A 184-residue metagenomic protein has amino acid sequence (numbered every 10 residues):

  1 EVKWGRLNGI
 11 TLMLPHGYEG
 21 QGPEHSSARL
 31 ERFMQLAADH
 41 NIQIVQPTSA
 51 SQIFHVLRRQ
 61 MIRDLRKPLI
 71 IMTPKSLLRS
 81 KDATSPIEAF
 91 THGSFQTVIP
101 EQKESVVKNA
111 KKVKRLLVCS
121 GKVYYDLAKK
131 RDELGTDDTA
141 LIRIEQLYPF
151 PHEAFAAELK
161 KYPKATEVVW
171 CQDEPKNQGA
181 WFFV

Functional and structural regions predicted by a protein language model:
E1: Histidine-anchored nucleotide/phosphate-binding helix
W4-G9, P15-E31, Q35, R63-R66 (+2 more regions): Thiamine diphosphate
G20-E24, N41-Q46: Cap/lid and interdomain-hinge subdomains that line or gate substrate/regulatory clefts in soluble alpha/beta enzymes
D39, H55, A154: Residue-level detector of functional hotspots within protein domains
H40-N41, D137: A short helix-to-beta-strand connector/capping loop
Q46, A50-A83: Structural signature of the thiamine diphosphate
